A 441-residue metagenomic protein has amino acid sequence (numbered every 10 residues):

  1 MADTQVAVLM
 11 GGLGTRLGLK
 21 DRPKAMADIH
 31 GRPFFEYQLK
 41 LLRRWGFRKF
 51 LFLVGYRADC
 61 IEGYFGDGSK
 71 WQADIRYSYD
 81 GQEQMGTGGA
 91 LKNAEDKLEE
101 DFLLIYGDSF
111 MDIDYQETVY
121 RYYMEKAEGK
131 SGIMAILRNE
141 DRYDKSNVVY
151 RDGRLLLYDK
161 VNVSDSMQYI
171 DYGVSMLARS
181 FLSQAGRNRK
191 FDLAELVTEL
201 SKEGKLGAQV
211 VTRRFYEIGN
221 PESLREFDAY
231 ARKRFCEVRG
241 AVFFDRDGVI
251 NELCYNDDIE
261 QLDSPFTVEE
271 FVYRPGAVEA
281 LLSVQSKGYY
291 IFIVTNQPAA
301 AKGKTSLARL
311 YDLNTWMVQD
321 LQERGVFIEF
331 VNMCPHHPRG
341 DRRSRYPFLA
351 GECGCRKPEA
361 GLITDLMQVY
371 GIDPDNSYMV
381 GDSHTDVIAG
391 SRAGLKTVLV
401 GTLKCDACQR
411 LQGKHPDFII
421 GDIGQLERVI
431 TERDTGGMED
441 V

Functional and structural regions predicted by a protein language model:
A2-I61: N-terminal glycine-rich phosphate-binding loop and ensuing alpha1 helix
P33-K49, R274-K287, W316-E323: A short, N-terminal amphipathic alpha-helix
L53, A277, L281-M317, V326-D341 (+1 more regions): Substrate-recognition element of Asp-dependent hydrolases with the DxDx(T/V) motif
E62, G68-R151: Conserved beta-loop-beta/alpha segment of the NTase-like Rossmann-fold superfamily that binds/positions NTPs
F102-L103, F110, Q116-A127, N139-R142 (+1 more regions): Catalytic-core segments of class I nucleotidyltransferases/pyrophosphorylases that form NMP-activated intermediates
L103, Y346-V387: Conserved Lys-Pro-Asp/Glu-containing loop-to-beta segment of HAD-superfamily phosphomonoesterases, centered on
R239-Y290: Active-site neighborhood of HAD-like aspartate-dependent phosphohydrolases
Y378-F418: Acidic, Mg2+-coordinating phosphoryl-transfer loop and its flanking beta/alpha structural elements, shared across
